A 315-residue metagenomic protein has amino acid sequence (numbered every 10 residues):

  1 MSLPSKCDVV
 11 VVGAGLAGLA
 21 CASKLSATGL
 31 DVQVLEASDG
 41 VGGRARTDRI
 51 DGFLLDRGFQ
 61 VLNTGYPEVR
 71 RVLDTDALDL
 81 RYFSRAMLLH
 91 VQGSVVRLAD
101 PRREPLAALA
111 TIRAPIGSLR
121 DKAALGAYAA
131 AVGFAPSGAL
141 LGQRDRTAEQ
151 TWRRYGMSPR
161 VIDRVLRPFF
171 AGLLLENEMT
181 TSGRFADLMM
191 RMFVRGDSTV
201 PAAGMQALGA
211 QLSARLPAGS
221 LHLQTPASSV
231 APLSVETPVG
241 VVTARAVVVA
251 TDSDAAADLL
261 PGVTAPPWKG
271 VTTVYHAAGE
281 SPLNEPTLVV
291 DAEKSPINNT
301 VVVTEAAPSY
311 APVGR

Functional and structural regions predicted by a protein language model:
S2-P4, S228-R315: Mid-domain catalytic core of redox enzymes that form a hydrophobic substrate pocket/lid adjacent to a catalytic redox
C7-V34: N-terminal Rossmann-like FAD-binding beta1-loop-alpha1 element of flavoenzymes
A17, G40, D254: Conserved Rossmann-like nucleotide-cofactor binding loop
S26-I50: Glycine-rich FAD pyrophosphate-binding loop
R46-G65, G126-L140: Glycine-rich active-site loop/strand segments that organize a redox cofactor
V61-D76, Q206-S220: N-terminal Rossmann-like dinucleotide/flavin-binding domain of flavoprotein oxidoreductases that bind FAD/FMN
V69-R71, D79-M179, R191-R195: Mobile amphipathic helical/loop "lid" adjacent to a hydrophobic cofactor/ligand pocket
A186-T237, V242: Helical element adjacent to the flavin cofactor pocket in flavoenzyme catalytic cores
